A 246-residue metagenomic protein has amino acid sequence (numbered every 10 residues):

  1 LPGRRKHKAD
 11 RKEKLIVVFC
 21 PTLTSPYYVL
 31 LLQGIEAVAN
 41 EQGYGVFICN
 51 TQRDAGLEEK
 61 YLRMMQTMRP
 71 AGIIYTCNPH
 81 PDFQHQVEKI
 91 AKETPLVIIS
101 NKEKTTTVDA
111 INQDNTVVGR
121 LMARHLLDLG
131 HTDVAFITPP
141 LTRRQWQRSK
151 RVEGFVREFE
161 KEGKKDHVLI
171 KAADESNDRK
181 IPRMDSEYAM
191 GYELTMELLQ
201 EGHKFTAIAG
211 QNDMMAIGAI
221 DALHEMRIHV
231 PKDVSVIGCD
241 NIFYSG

Functional and structural regions predicted by a protein language model:
L1-Y27, L31-Q33, Q42, Q52 (+1 more regions): N-terminal helix-turn-helix/winged-helix DNA-binding helices and compositionally similar short basic alpha-helical
P2-G3, G56, C77-P79, I220: Short gly/ser/thr-rich secondary-structure transition/capping motifs
V18, F47-C49, I74-Y75, A207-A209: Short catalytic-loop micro-motif centered on adjacent basic/acidic residues
T22-S25, N50, A110-N115: Short, glycine-rich nucleotide/cofactor-binding loops
Y27-L30, L57, D82-F83, G154 (+1 more regions): Phosphate- and divalent-cation-binding pockets in alpha/beta enzyme and binding domains that engage nucleotide-derived
A37-G45, K60-R69, A91-I98, K102-G246: Bacterial carbohydrate/catabolite-sensing allosteric modules
Q52-A55, T76-D82, E103, M214: Short beta->alpha connector loops
D82-T94: Catalytic-core regions built around general acid/base machinery
